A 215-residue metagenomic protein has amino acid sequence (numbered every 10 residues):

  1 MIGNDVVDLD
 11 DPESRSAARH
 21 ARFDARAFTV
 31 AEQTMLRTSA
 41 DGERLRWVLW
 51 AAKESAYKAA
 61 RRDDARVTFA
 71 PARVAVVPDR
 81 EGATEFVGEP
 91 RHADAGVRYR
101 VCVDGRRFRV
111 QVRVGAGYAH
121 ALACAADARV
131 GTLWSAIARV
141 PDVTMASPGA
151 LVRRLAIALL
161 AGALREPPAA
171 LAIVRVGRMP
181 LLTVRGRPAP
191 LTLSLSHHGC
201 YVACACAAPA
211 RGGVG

Functional and structural regions predicted by a protein language model:
M1-G215: Core catalytic alpha/beta fold that binds nucleotide/phospho-ligands
